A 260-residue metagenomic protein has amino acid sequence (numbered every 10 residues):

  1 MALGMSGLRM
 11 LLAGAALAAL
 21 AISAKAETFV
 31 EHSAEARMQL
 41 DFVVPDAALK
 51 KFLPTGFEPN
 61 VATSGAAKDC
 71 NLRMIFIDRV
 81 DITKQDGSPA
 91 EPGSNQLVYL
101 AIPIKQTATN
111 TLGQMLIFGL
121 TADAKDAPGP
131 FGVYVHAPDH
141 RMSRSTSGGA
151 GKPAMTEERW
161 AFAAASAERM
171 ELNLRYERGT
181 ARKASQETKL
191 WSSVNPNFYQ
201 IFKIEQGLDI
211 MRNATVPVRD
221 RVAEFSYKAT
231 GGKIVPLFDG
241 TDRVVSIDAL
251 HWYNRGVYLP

Functional and structural regions predicted by a protein language model:
M1-L12: Bacterial N-terminal signal peptides that target proteins for export
L11-A19: Sec-dependent N-terminal signal peptides
A21-S23: N-terminal signal peptide c-region/cleavage motif recognized by signal peptidases
E27-V80, M211-N213, V218-E224, L237-D242 (+2 more regions): N-terminal domain-onset segments
P45-A47, I77-V80, K105-T109, A165 (+1 more regions): Generic structural motif
D81-A161: Aromatic- and glycine-enriched beta-alpha-beta binding-site module
Y134-P260: Interaction-surface and assembly-scaffold signal
